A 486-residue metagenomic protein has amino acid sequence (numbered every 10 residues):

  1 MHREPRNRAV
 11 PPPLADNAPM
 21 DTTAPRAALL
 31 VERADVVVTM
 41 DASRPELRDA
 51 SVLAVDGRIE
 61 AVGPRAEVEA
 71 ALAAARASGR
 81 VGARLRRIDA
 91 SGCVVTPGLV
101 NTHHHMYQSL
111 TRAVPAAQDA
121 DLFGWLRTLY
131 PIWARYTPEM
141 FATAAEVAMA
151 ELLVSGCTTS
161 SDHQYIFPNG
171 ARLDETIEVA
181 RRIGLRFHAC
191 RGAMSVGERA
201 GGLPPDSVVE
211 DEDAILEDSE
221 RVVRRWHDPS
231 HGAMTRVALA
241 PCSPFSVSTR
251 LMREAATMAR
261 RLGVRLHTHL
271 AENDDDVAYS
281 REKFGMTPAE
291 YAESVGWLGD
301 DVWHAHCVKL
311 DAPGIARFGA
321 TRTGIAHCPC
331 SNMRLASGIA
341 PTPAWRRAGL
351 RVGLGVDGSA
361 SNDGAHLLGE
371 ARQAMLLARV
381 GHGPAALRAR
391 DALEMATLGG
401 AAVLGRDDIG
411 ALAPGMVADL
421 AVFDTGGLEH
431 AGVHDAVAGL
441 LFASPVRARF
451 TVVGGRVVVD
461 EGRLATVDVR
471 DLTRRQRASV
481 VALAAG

Functional and structural regions predicted by a protein language model:
R3-G79: N-terminal metal-binding scaffold of metallo-dependent hydrolase/deaminase domains
R26-R33, A71-G124, E146, A150-V154: Replace "His-x-His-based motif
M40, V417-T473: C-terminal cap of metal-dependent C-N hydrolases
L110-F141, V196-E212, A233, D274-D301 (+2 more regions): Active-site gating loops and adjacent loop-to-helix segments of metal-dependent hydrolytic enzymes
R112-R186, L216-H231, R477-A485: Alpha-helical scaffold segments that flank or form the walls of functional sites
A171-C307: Metal-coordinating catalytic core of metallo-dependent amide/deamination hydrolases
L173, R199-A200, D274-M286, G314-G319 (+3 more regions): Histidine/acidic-residue-rich catalytic or RNA/ligand-binding cores of hydrolases and nuclease-related proteins
S294-D301, P343-G427, F442-P445: His/Asp/Glu-enriched, well-ordered alpha-helical/loop segment that forms or immediately abuts the divalent-metal
